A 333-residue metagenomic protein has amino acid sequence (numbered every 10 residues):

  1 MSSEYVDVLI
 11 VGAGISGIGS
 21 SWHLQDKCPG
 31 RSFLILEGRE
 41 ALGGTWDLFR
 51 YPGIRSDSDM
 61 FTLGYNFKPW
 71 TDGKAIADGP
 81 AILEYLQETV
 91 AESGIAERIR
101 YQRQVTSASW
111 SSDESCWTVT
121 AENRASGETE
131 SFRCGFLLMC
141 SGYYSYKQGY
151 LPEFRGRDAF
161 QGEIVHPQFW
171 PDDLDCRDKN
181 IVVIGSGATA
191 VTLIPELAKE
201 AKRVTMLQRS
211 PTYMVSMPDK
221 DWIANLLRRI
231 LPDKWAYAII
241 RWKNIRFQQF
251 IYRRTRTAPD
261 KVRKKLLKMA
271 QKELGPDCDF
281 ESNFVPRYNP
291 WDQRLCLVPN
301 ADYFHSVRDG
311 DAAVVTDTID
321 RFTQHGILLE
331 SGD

Functional and structural regions predicted by a protein language model:
S2-Y5, L9-I15, G19-A41, C140-D279 (+1 more regions): Rossmann-like dinucleotide-binding core of oxidoreductases
V6, I10, I15-I99, Q208-R209 (+2 more regions): Beta1-alpha1 glycine-rich phosphate/pyrophosphate-binding loop at the start of Rossmann-like nucleotide-binding domains
I10-V11, V105, S131-Y144, I181-I184 (+3 more regions): Short hydrophobic core segments
P52-D78, I82, Q87, T106-A108 (+4 more regions): Catalytic cores of eukaryotic secretory-pathway lumenal/extracellular enzymes that build and remodel glycoconjugates
P69-E88, R100, I184, R254-R263 (+1 more regions): Short beta-strand to alpha-helix junction loop
G73-S145: Feature captures the FAD/FMN-dependent oxidoreductase FAD-binding
Y101-C116, A312-E330: A conserved short coil-to-beta-strand element within the FAD-binding core of flavoproteins
